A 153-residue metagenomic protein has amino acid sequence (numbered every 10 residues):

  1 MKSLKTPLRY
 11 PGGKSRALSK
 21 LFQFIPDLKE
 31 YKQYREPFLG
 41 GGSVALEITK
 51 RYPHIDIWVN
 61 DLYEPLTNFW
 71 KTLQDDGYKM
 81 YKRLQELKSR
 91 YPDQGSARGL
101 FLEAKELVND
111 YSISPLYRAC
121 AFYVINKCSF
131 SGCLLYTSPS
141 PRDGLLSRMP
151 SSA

Functional and structural regions predicted by a protein language model:
M1-L28, Q33: S-adenosyl-L-methionine
F38-L39: Class I SAM-dependent methyltransferase "Motif I" SAM/SAH-binding loop
G42, L46: Glycine-rich SAM-binding Motif I of class I
R51-D56: Conserved S-adenosyl-L-methionine
V59-N60: Conserved SAM-binding motif I beta-strand of class I
E64-R118: Conserved phosphoryl-transfer catalytic core
Y136-P141: Conserved small/polar residues in nucleotide/adenosyl-binding loops
M149-A153: Hydrophobic alpha-helical segments, chiefly the membrane-spanning helices and signal/signal-anchor peptides
